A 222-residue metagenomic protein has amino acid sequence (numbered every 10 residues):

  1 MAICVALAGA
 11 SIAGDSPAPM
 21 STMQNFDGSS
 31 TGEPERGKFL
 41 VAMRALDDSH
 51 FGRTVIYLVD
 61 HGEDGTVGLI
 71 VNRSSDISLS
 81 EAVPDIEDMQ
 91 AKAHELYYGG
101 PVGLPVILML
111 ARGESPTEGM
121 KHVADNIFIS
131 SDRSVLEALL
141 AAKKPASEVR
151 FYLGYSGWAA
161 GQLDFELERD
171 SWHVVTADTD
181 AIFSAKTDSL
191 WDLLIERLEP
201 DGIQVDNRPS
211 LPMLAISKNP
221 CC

Functional and structural regions predicted by a protein language model:
M1-G9: Bacterial N-terminal signal peptides
A13-C222: A short aromatic-anchored loop/beta-hairpin motif
